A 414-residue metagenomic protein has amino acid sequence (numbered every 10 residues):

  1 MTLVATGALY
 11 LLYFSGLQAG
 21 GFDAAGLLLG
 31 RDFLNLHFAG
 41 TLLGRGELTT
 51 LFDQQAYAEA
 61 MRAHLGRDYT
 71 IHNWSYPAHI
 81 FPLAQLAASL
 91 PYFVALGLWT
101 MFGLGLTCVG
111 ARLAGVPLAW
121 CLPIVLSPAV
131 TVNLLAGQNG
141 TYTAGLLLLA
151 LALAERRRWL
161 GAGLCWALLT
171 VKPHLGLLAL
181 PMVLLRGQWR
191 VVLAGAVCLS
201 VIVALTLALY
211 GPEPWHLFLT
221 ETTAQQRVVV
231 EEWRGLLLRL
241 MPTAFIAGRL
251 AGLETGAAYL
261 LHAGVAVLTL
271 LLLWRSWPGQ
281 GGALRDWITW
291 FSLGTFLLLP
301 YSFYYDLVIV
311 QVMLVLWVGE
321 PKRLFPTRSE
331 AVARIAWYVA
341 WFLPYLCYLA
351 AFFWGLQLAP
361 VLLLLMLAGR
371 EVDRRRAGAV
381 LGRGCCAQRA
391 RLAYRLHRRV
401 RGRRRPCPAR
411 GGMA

Functional and structural regions predicted by a protein language model:
M1-L160, V183-Q311, V318: Primarily membrane-embedded glycan-assembly and transfer machineries that use lipid-linked glycans
H72, P123, L168, G176 (+3 more regions): Residue-level detector of alpha-helical hydrophobic segments embedded in or interacting with membranes
C108, C121, C165, C198 (+3 more regions): Generic recognition of cysteine residues
L160-P173, L177-L184, F291-L298, W341-P344: Membrane-interface alpha helices of multi-pass inner-membrane proteins
V171-H174, S200-L205, V332: Membrane-embedded alpha-helical segments of transport systems, primarily multispan ion/solute transporters
P181, M313, G378-V380, R395 (+1 more regions): Extended rod-forming repeat segments used as scaffolds/tethers
L316-C385, R389, A414: Aromatic-enriched
R383-R391, R395-M413: Compositionally biased, low-complexity flexible segments
